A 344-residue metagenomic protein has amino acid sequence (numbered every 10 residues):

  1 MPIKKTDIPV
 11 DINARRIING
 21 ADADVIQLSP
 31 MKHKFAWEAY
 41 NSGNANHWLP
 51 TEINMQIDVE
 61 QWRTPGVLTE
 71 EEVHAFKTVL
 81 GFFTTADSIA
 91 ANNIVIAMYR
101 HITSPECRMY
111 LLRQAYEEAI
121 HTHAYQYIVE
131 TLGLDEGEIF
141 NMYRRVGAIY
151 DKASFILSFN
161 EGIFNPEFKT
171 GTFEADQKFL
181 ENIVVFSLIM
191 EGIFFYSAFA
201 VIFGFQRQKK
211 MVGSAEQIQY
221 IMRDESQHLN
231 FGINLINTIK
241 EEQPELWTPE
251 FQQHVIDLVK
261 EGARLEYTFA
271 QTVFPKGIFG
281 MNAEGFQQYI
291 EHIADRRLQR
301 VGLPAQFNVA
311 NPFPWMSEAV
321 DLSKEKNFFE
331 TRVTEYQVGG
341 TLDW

Functional and structural regions predicted by a protein language model:
P2-W344: Non-heme di-metal
